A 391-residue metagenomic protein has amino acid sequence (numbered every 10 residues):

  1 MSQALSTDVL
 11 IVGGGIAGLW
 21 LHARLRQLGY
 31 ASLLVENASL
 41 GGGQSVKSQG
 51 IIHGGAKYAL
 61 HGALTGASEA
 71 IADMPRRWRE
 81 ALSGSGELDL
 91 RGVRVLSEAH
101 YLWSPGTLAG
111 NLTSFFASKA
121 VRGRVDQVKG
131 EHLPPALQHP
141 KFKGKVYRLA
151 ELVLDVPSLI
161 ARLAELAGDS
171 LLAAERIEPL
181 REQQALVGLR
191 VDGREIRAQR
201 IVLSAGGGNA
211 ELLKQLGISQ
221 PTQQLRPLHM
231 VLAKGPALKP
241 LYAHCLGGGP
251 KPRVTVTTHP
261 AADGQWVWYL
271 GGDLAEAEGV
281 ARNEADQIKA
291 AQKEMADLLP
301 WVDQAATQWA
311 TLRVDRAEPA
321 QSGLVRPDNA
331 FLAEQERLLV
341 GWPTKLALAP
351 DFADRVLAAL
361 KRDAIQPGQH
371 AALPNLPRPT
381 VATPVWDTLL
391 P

Functional and structural regions predicted by a protein language model:
L5-T7, V191-R200: Core beta-strand elements of the Rossmann-like FAD/NAD(P) dinucleotide-binding domain in flavoenzyme oxidoreductases
V12, I196-G208: Short hydrophobic core segments
R26-K47: Glycine-rich FAD pyrophosphate-binding loop
G50-P135: Dinucleotide-binding Rossmann-like beta1-alpha1 core, especially the glycine-rich loop that anchors the ADP
K129-S170, D273-L274, Q335-P343: Helix-loop-beta segment of a Rossmann-like dinucleotide-binding subdomain
L171-G188: A conserved short coil-to-beta-strand element within the FAD-binding core of flavoproteins
L203-Q335: Active-site substrate-recognition segment that forms the wall of the catalytic cavity or substrate channel
A296-P391: C-terminal catalytic lobe of FAD-dependent flavoproteins
